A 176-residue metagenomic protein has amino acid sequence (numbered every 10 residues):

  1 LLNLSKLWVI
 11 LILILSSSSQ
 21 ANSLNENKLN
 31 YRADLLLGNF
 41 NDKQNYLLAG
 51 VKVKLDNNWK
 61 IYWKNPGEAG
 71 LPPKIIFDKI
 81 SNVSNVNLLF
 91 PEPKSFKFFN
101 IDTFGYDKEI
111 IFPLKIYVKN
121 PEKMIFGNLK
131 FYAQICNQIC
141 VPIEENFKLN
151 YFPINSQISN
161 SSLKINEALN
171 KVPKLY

Functional and structural regions predicted by a protein language model:
L1-L4: N-terminal secretory signal peptides that target proteins for export/translocation
K6-S16: Bacterial N-terminal signal peptides
Q20-Y176: Extracellular/lumen-exposed scaffold segments
